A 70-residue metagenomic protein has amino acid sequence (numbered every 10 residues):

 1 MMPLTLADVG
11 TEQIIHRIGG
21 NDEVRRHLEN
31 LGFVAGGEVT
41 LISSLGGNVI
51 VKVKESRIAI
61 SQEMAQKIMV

Functional and structural regions predicted by a protein language model:
M1-V70: Compact, glycine-rich, soluble single-domain proteins
